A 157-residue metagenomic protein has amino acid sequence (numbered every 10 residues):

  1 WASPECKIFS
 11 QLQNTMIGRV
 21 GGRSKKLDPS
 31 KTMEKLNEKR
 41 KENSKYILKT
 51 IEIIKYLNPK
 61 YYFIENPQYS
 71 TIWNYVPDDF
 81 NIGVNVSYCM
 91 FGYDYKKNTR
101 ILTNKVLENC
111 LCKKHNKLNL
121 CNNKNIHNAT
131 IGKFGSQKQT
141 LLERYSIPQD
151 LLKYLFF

Functional and structural regions predicted by a protein language model:
W1-F157: Conserved active-site and SAM-binding loop architecture of S-adenosyl-L-methionine-dependent nucleic-acid
